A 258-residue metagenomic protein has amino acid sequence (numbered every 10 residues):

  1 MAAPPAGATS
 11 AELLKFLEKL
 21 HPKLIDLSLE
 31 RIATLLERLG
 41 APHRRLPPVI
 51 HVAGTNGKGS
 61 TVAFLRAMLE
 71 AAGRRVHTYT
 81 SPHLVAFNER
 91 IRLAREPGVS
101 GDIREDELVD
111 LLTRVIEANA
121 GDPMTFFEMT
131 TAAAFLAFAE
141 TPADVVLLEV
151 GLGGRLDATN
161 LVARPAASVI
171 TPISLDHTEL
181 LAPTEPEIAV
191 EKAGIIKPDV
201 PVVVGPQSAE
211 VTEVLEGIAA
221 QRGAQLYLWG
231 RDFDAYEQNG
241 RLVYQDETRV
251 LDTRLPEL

Functional and structural regions predicted by a protein language model:
M1-N56, S60-R75, V85, P201-V204 (+2 more regions): N-terminal leader/targeting and accessory segments in enzymes
G7, L93, G98-M124, L175-A189 (+2 more regions): Adenine nucleotide phosphate-binding catalytic loops in nucleotide-utilizing enzymes
K23-I25, L29, A33-P47, A71-A163 (+2 more regions): ATP-dependent carboxylate-amine ligase catalytic core
V49-H51, V76-T78, S168, Q221 (+1 more regions): Conserved beta-strand scaffold positions in the cores of enzyme catalytic domains, especially in NTP/NDP-utilizing
G151-L152, P172-S174: Short glycine-/small-residue-rich Rossmann-like dinucleotide-binding loops
N160-P172: Inter-motif core of Ras-like GTPase G domains
